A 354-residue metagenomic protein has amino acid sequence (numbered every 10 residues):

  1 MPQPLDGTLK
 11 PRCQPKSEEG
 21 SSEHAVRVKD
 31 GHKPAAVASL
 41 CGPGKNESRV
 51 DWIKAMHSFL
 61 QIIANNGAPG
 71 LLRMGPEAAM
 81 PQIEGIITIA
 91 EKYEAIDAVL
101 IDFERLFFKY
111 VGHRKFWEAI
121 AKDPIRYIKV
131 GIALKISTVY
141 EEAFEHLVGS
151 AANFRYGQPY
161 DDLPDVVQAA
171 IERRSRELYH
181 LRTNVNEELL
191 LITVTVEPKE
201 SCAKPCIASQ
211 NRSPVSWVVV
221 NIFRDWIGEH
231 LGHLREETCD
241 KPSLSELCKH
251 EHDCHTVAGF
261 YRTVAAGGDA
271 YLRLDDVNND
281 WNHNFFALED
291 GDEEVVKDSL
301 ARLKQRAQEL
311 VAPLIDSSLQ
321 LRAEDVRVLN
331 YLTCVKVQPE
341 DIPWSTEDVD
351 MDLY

Functional and structural regions predicted by a protein language model:
M1-H113, C202-W281: Canonical BTB/POZ domain core
G112-Y354: BTB/POZ-protein C-terminal extensions
